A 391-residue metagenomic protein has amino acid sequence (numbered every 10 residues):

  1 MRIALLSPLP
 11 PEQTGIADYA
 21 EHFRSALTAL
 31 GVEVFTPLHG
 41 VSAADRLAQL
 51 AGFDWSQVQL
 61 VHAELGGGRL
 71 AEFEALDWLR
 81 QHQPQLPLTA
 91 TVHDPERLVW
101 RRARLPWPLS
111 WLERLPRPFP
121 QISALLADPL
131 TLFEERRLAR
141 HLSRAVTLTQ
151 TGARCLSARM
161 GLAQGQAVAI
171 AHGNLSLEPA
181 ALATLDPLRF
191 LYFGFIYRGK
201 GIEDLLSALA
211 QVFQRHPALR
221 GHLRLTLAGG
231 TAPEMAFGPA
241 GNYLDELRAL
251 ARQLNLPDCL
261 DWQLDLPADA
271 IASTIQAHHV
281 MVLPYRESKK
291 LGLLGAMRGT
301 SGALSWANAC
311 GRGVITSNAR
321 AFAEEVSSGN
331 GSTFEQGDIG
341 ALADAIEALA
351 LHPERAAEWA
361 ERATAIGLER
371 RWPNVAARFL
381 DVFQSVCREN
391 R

Functional and structural regions predicted by a protein language model:
P108-A145: Membrane-proximal helix-turn-helix segments that form the acceptor-binding/catalytic region of lipid-linked
R137-T147, A153-N174: Helix-loop-beta element that forms the nucleotide-linked donor phosphate-binding surface in glycosyltransferases
L182-K200, L206-L209, L225-T226: Conserved donor-binding/catalytic core segment of Leloir-type glycosyltransferases
P239-A272, V280: Nucleotide-activated donor-binding/catalytic signature segment of Leloir-type glycosyltransferases, i.e., the conserved
I275-R298, R312: Acidic donor-binding loop of glycosyltransferase active sites
W306-A309, G313-T316: Short hydrophobic beta-strand element within catalytic cores of glycosyltransferases and related nucleotide-activated
S328-I339, E347-E354, L368: Conserved acidic donor-binding segment of nucleotide-sugar-dependent glycosyltransferases
A348, R355-E369, D381: A short, well-ordered alpha-helix in the C-terminal region of glycosyltransferases
